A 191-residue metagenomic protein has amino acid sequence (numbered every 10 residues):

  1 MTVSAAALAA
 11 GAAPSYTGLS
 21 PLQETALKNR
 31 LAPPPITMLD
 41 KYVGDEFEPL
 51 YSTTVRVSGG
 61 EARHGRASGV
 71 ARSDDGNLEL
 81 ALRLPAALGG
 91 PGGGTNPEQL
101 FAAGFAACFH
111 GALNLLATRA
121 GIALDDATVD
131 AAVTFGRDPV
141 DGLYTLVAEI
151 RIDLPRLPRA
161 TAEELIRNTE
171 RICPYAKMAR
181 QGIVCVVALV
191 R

Functional and structural regions predicted by a protein language model:
T2-A103, H110-R191: Extended beta-strand/beta-hairpin segments
